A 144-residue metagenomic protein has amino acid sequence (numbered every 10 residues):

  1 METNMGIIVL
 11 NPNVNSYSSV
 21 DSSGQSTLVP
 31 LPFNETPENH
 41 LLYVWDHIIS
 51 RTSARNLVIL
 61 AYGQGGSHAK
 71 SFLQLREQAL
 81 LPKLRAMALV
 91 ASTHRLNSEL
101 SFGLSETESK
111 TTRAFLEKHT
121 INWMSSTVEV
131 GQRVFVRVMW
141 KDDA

Functional and structural regions predicted by a protein language model:
M1-I8, S18: Flexible, membrane-associating and regulatory peripheral segments of lipid-active enzymes
I7-N11, I59, L89: A structural signal for short, well-ordered beta-strand segments and their strand-loop junctions that often border
L10-V14, V20-L57: Alpha/beta-hydrolase active-site loop
N13, G63-G65, A91-H94: Catalytic metal-binding/acid-base residues of hydrolase active sites
S16-S19, S67-H68, N97: Short catalytic/ligand-binding loop motif for oxyanion handling, primarily in non-cytosolic enzymes, centered on
I59-A69: Gly/Ala-rich beta-loop-alpha elbow adjacent to hydrolase catalytic centers
S71-L75: Active-site signature of alpha/beta-hydrolase-fold catalytic machinery across serine- and Asp/Cys-nucleophile hydrolases
R76-A144: The feature captures the conserved acid-bearing segment of alpha/beta-hydrolase catalytic domains
